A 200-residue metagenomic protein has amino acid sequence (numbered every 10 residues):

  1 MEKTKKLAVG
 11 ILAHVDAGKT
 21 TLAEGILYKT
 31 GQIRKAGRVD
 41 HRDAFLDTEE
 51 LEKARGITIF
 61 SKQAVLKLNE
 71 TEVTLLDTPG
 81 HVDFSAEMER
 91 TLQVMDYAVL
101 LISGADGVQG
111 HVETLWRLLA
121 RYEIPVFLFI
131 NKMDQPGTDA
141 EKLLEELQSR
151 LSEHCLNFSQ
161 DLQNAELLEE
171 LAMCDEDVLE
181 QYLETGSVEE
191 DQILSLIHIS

Functional and structural regions predicted by a protein language model:
M1-A17, A36, G104-S200: P-loop NTPase catalytic nucleotide-binding module
M1-I102, V108, L151, C155-N157: P-loop NTPase switch module centered on the Walker A-proximal segment
